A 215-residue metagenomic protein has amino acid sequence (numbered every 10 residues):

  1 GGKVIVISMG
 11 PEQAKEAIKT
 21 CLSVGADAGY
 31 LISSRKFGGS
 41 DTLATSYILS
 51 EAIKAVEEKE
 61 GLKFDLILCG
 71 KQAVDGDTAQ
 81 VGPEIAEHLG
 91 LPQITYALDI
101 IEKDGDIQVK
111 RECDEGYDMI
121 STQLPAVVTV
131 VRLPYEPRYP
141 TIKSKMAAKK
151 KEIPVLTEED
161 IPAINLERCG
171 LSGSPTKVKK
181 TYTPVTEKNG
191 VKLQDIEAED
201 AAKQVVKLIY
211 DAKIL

Functional and structural regions predicted by a protein language model:
G1-L215: N-terminal glycine-rich FAD/FM-binding segment characteristic of electron-transfer flavoproteins
